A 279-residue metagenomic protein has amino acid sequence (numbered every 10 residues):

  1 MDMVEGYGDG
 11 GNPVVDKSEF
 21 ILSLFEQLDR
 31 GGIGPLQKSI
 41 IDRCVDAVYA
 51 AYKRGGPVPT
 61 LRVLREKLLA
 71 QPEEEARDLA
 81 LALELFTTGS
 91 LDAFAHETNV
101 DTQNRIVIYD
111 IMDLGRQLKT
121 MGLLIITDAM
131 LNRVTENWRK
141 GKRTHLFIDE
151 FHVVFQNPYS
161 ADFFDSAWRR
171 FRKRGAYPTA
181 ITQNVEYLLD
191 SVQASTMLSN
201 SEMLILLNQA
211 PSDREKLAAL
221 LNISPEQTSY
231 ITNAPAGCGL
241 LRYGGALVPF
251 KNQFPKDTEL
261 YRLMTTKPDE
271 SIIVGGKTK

Functional and structural regions predicted by a protein language model:
M1-A176, L189-V192, Y230-A234, G239-A246: P-loop NTPase motor domains
T182: H-loop/switch region of ABC-family ATPase nucleotide-binding domains
V185-K279: C-terminal regions of RecA-like/P-loop NTPase motor modules
